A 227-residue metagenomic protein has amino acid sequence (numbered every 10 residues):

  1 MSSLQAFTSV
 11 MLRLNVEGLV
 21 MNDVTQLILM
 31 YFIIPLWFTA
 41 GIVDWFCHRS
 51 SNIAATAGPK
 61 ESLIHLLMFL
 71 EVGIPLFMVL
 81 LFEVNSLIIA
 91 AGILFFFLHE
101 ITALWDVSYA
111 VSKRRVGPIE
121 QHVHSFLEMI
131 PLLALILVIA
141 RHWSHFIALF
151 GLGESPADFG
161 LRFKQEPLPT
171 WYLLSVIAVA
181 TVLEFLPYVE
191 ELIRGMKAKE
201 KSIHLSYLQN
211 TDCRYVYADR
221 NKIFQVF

Functional and structural regions predicted by a protein language model:
M1-V20, Y215-F227: N-terminal amphipathic/basic-hydrophobic helices that include classical n-h-c signal peptides and signal-anchor
L12-Y31, I74-G92, L137-P156, R162-T170: Helix-coil boundary and interhelical linker segments in multi-pass alpha-helical membrane proteins
L29-H48: N-terminal signal-anchor/start-transfer transmembrane helix
W37-A40, F95-A103, I177-E184: Alpha-helical transmembrane segments of multi-pass membrane proteins
I42-L63, L192, M196: Membrane-interface helix-loop junction between the first two transmembrane segments
L66-V79, F126-I136: Core segments of transmembrane alpha-helices that mediate helix-helix packing or line hydrophobic substrate/ligand
S86-D158: Membrane-proximal helix-loop-helix units in multi-pass membrane proteins
F163-F227: A hydrophobic membrane-anchoring alpha-helix module
